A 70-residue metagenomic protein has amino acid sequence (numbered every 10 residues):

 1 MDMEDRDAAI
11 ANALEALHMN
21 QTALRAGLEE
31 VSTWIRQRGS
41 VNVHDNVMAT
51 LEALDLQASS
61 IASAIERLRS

Functional and structural regions predicted by a protein language model:
E4-D7, A11-R36, H44, M48-L51 (+3 more regions): Long amphipathic alpha-helical coiled-coil
